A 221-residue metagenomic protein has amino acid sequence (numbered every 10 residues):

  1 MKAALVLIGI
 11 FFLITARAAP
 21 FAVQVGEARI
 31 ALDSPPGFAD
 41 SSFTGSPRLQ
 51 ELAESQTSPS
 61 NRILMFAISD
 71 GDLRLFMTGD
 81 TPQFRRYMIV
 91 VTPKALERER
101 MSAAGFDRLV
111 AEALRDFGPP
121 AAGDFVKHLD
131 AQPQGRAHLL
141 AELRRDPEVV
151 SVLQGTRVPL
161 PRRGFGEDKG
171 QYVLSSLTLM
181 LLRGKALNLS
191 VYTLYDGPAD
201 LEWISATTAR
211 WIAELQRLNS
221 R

Functional and structural regions predicted by a protein language model:
M1-L7: Sec-dependent signal peptide recognition, specifically the positively charged N-region followed immediately by
G9-A18: Hydrophobic h-region of N-terminal signal peptides that target proteins for export in Gram-negative bacteria
A18-V25: Cleaved targeting-peptide boundary
I30, S34-S42: Short conserved aromatic/hydrophobic patches within beta-strands of well-structured domains
A39-L109, D116: Secretory pathway targeting signatures of secreted, lumenal, and periplasmic proteins
G79-D80, T178-G184: Short glycine/proline-enriched loop/turn "hinge" motifs that connect secondary-structure elements and lie
G105-T178: Signature of long, low-cysteine stretches enriched in small and polar/charged residues
G184-R221: Surface-exposed amphipathic alpha-helical segments
